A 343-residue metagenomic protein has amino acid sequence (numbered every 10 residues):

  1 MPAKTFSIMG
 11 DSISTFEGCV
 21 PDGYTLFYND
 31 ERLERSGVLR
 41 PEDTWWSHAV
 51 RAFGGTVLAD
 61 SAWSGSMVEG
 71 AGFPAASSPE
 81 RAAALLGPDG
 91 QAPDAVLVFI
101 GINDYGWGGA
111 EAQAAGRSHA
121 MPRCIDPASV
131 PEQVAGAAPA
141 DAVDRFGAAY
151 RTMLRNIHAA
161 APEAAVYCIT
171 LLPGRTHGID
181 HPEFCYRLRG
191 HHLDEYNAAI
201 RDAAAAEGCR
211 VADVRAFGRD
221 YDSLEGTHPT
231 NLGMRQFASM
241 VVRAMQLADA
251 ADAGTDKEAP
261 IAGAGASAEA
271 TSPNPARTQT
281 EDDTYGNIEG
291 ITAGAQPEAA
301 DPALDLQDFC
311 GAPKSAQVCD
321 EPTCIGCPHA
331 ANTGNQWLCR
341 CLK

Functional and structural regions predicted by a protein language model:
F6-I8, V57-A62, D94-F99, A165-T170 (+1 more regions): Structural recognition of the beta-strand scaffold that forms the well-ordered cores of secreted hydrolase catalytic
S12-T15, W63-E69, I102-W107, L172-T176 (+1 more regions): Solvent-exposed loop/turn segments at secondary-structure junctions within structured extracellular/periplasmic domains
C19, G23-P131, A135, P139-D144 (+1 more regions): Conserved SGNH/GDSL esterase-like catalytic core that processes O-acyl groups on lipids and polysaccharides
N103, L154-G190: Active-site segments of SGNH/GDSL-like serine hydrolases that catalyze O-acetyl group transfer/hydrolysis on lipids
Y150-L154, N197: Generic structural signal for well-ordered alpha-helices, preferentially at hydrophobic/aromatic core positions
P173-D213, M240: Substrate-gating cap/lid alpha-helix
L224-G265, A270-S272: Histidine-centered active-site loop/cap adjacent to the catalytic His in serine esterases/O-acetyl transfer systems
D283-K343: Cysteine-centered metal-binding/redox modules
